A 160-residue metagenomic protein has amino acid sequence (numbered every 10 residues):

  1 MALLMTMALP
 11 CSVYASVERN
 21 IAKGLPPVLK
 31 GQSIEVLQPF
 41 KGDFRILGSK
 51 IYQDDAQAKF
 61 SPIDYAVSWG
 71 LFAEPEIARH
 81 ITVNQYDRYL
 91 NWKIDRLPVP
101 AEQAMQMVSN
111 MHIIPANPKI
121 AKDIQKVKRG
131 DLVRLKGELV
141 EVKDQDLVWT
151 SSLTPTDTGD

Functional and structural regions predicted by a protein language model:
M1-L3: Sec-dependent N-terminal signal peptides
T6-D160: OB-fold and OB-like single-stranded nucleic-acid-recognition modules and their adjacent interaction interfaces
